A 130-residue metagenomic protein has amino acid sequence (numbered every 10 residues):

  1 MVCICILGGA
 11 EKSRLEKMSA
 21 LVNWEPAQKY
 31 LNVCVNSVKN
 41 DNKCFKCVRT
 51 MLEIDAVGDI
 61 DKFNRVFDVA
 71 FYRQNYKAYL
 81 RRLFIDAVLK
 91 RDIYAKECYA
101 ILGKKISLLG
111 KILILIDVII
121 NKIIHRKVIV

Functional and structural regions predicted by a protein language model:
M1-V130: Nucleotide-activated chemistry modules centered on ATP-dependent adenylation/adenylyltransferase
